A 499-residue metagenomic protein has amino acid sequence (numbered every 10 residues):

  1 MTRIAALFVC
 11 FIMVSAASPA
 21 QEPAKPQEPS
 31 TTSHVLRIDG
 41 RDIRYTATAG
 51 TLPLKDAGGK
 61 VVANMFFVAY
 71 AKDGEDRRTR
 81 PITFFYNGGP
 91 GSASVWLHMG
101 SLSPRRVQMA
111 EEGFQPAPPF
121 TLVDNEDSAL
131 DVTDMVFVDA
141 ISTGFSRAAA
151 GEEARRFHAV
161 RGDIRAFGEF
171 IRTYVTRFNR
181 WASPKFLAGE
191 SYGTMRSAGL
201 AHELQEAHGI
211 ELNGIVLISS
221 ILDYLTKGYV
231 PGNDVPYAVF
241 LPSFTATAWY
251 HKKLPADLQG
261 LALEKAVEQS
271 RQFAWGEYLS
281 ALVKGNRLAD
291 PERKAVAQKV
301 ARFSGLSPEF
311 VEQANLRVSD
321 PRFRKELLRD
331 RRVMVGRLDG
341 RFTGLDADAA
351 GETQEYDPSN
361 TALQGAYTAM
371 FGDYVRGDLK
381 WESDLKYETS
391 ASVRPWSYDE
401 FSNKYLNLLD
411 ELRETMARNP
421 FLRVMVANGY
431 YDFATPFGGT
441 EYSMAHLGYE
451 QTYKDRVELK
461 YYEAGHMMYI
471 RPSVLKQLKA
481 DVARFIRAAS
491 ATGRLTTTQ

Functional and structural regions predicted by a protein language model:
A20-I82, G100, T498: Catalytic-loop region of hydrolases
E22, G59-H158, A445: N-terminal cap/lid subdomain of alpha/beta-hydrolase-fold enzymes
T51, V107-R180, L225-V230, D234-A238 (+6 more regions): Active-site-proximal cap/loop segments of hydrolase catalytic domains
P104-Q108, Q205-R302: A catalytic-pocket lid/entrance helix-loop region that shapes and gates access to the active site across common
N179-Y192: Alpha/beta-hydrolase fold nucleophile elbow
G199, L422, P436-H446: Short alpha-helix in the alpha/beta-hydrolase fold that links the catalytic acid
K284-A434: Alpha/beta-hydrolase fold catalytic core
E463-V474: Catalytic histidine-centered segment of alpha/beta-hydrolase-like enzymes
